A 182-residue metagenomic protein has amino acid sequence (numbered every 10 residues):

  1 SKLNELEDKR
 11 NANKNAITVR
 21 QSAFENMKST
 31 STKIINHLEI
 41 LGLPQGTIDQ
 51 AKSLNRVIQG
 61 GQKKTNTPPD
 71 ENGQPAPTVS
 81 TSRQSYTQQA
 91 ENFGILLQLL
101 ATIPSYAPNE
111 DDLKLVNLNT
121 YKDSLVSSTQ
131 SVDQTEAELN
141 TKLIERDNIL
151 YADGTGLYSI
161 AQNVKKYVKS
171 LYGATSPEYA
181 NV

Functional and structural regions predicted by a protein language model:
S1-V182: Basic/polar low-complexity intrinsically disordered segments
